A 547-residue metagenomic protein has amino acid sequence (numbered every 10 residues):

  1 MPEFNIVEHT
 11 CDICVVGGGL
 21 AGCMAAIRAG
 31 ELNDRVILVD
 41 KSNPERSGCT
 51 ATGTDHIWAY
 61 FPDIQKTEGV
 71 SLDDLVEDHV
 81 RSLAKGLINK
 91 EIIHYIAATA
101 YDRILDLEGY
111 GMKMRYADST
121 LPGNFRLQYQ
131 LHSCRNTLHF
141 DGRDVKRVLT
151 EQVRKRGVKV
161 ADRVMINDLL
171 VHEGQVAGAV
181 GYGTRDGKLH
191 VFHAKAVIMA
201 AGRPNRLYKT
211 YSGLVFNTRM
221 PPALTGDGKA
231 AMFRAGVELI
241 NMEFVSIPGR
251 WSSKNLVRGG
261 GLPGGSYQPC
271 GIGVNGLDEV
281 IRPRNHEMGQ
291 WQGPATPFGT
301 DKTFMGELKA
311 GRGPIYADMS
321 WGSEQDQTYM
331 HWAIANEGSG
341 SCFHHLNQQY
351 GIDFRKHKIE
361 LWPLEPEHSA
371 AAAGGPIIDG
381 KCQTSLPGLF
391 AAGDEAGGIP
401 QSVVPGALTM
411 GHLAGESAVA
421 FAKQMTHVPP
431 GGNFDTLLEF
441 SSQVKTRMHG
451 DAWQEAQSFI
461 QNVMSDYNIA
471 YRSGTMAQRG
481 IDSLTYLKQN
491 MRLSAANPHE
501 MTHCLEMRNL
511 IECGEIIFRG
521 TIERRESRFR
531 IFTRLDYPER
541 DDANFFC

Functional and structural regions predicted by a protein language model:
M1-T10, D34, N43-E45, T52 (+10 more regions): Glycine- and aromatic-enriched mobile tails/lids
E8-C11, R185-A196, S385: Core beta-strand elements of the Rossmann-like FAD/NAD(P) dinucleotide-binding domain in flavoenzyme oxidoreductases
I13-L38: N-terminal Rossmann-like FAD-binding beta1-loop-alpha1 element of flavoenzymes
S42-E68, G249, V257-G260: Conserved N-terminal glycine-rich FAD pyrophosphate-binding loop of Rossmann-like flavoproteins
R46, R103-H193, R203-Y211, E243 (+2 more regions): Conserved redox-cofactor binding core of oxidoreductases
A59-Y95: Glycine-rich active-site loop/strand segments that organize a redox cofactor
M199-V257, V404-S417: Glycine-rich loop(s) and the adjacent beta-strand/alpha-helix scaffold that form part
A231, V237-I359, L408, S417: An anion/pyrophosphate-binding glycine-rich loop and adjacent beta-alpha core in soluble alpha-beta enzymes
